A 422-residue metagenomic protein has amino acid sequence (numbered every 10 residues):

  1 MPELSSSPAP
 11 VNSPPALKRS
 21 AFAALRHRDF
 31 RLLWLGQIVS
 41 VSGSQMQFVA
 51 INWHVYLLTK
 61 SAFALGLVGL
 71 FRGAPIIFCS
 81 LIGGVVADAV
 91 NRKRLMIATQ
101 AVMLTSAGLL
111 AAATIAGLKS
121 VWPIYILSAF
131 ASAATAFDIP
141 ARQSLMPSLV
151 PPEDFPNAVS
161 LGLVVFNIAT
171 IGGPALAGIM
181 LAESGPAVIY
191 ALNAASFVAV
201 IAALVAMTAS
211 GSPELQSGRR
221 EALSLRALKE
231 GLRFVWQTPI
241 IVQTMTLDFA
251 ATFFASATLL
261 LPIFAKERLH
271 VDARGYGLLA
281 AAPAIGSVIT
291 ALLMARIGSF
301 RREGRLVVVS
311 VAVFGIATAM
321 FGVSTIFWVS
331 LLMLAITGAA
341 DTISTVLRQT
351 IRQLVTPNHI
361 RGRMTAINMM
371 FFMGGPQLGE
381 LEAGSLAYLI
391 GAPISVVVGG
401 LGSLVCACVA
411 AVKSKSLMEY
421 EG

Functional and structural regions predicted by a protein language model:
M1-G422: Alpha-helical transmembrane-bundle signature of multi-pass membrane transport and export proteins
